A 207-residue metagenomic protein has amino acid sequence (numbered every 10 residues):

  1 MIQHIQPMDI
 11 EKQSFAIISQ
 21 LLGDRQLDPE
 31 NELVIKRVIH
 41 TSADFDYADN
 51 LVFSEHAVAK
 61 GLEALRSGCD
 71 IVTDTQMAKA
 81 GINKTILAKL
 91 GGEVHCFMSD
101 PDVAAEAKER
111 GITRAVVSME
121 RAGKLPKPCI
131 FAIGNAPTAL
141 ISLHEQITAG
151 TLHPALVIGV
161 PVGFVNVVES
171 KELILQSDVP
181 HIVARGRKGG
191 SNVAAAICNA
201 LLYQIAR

Functional and structural regions predicted by a protein language model:
M1-P29: Charged, compositionally biased N-terminal leader segments and the immediate start of the first structured element
Q26-H40: N-terminal glycine-rich anion-binding loops that anchor highly charged ligand groups
D49-A64: A short, well-structured juxtamembrane/interface segment
D74, I158-G159, I197: Buried hydrophobic positions in well-ordered alpha/beta secondary-structure cores of metabolic enzymes
A78-G81, T138-L143, F164-V168, G190-A194: Short glycine/serine/threonine-rich phosphate/pyrophosphate-binding segments that cradle anionic phosphate groups
L87-L125: Long, charge-dense
A155-F164: ADP-ribose/adenylate-binding Rossmann-like module
V165-R207: C-terminal functional extensions of proteins
